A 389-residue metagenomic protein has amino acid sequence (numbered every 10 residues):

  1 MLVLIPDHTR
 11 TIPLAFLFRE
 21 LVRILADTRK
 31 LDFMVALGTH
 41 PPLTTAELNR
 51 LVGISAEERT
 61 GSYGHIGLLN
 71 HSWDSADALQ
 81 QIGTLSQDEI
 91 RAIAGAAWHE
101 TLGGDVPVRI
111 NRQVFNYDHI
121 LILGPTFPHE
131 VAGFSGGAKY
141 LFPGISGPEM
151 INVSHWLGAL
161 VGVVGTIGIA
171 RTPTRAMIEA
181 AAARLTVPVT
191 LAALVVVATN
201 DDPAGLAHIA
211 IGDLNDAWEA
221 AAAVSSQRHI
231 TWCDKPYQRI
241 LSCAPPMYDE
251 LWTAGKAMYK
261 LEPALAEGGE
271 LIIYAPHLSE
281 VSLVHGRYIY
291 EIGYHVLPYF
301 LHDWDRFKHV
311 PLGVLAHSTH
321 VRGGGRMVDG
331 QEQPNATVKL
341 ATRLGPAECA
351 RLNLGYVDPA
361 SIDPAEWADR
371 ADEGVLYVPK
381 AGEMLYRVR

Functional and structural regions predicted by a protein language model:
M1-T11, D32-G38, I122-G124, I240-A244: Short glycine-rich or small-residue beta-strand-to-loop segments that form or flank ligand, phosphate, metal/Fe-S
R10-L31, A254-L265, I272: Histidine-anchored nucleotide/phosphate-binding helix
R29-T39, E270-P276, K339-A341: Short internal beta-strands
L31-D88, H295-A316: Long, charge-dense
T60-W232: Conserved, well-structured core segments that form the ligand-binding/active-site neighborhood of functional domains
V197-D213, P236-T253, K260: Glycine-rich phosphate/diphosphate-binding loops and the adjacent beta-loop-alpha structural elements that coordinate
Y248-K339: C-terminal catalytic subdomain
D329-R389: Extended hydrophobic packing segments that form well-structured cores
